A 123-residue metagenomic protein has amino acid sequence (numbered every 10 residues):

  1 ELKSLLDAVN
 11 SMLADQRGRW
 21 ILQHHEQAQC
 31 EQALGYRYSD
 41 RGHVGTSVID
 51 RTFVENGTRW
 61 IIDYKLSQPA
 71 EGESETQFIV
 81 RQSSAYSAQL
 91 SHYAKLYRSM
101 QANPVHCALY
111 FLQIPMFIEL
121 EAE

Functional and structural regions predicted by a protein language model:
E1-E123: Structural signature of nuclease core domains in nucleic-acid processing machines
